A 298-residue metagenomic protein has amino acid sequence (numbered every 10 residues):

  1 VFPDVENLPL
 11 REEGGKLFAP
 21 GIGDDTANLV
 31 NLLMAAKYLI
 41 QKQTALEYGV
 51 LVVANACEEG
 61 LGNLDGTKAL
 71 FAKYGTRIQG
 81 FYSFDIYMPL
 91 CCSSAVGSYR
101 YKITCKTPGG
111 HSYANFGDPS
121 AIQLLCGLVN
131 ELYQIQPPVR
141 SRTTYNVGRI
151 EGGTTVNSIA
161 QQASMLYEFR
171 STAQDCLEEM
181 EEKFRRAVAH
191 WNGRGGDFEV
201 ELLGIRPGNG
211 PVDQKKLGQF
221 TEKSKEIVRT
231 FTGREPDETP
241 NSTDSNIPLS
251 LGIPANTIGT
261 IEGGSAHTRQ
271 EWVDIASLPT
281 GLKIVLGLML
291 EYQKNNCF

Functional and structural regions predicted by a protein language model:
V1-E13, I78, S93-T104, N256: Acidic-glycine-rich active-site phosphate/pyrophosphate-binding loop
V1-P20, I40-L46: Acidic/His- and Gly-rich active-site-bordering loop/insert found across diverse amide/peptide-bond hydrolases
P3, N63-L64, A114, L177: Alpha-helix N-cap/helix-start motif
P9-R11, K68-L70, S120, K183-R186: Short, solvent-exposed amphipathic alpha-helical segments in soluble enzyme and RNA/protein-processing domains
G14, F18-P20, T26, L61 (+6 more regions): Short glycine-rich loop/turn motifs that provide flexible caps or phosphate-binding loops at active sites
L17-I22, A114-D118: Short histidine-centered catalytic/ligand-binding loop motif
G21, D25-S98, C297-F298: Acidic/histidine-rich catalytic neighborhood of metal-dependent amide-processing enzymes
I86-S93, R100-F298: Metal-dependent amide/peptide-bond hydrolase catalytic core, centered on the "pita-bread" metallohydrolase fold
